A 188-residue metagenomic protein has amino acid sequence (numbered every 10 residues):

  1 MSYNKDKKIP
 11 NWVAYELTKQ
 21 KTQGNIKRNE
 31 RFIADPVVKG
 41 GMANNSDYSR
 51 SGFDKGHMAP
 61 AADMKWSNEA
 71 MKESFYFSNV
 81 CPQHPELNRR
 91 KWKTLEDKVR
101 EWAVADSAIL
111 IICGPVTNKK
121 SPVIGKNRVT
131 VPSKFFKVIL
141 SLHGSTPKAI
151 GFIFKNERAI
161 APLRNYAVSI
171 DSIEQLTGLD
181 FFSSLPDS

Functional and structural regions predicted by a protein language model:
M1-K55: Short, His- and charge-rich active-site/binding loops that engage polyanionic ligands
V37-S188: Domain-level detector of nuclease and nuclease-like folds in predominantly extracellular/periplasmic contexts
